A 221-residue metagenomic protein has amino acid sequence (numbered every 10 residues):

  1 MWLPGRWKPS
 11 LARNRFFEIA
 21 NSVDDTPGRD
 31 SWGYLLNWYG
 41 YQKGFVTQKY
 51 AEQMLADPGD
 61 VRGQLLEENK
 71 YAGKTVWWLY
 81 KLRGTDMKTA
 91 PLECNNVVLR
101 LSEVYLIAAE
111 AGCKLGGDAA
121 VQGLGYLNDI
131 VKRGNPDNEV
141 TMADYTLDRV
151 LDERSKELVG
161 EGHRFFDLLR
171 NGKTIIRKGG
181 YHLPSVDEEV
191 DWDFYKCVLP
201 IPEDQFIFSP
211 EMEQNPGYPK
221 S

Functional and structural regions predicted by a protein language model:
M1-D30, A56-S221: Acidic/polar-rich alpha-helix caps and helix-coil junctions
T26-V46: Acidic-aromatic pocket-rim loops
F45, M54-A56: Acidic, proline/glycine-rich low-complexity IDRs
V46-T47, D148: Short hydrophobic/aromatic segments of transmembrane alpha-helices and their interfaces
